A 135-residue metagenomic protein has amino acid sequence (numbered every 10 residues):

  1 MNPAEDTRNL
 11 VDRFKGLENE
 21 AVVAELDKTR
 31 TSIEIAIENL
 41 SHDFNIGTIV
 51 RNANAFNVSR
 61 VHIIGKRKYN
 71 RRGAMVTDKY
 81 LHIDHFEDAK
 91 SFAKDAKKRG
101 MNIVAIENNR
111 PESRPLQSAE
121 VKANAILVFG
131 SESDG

Functional and structural regions predicted by a protein language model:
M1-G135: Post-transcriptional modification and biogenesis factors for structured RNAs of the translation apparatus
